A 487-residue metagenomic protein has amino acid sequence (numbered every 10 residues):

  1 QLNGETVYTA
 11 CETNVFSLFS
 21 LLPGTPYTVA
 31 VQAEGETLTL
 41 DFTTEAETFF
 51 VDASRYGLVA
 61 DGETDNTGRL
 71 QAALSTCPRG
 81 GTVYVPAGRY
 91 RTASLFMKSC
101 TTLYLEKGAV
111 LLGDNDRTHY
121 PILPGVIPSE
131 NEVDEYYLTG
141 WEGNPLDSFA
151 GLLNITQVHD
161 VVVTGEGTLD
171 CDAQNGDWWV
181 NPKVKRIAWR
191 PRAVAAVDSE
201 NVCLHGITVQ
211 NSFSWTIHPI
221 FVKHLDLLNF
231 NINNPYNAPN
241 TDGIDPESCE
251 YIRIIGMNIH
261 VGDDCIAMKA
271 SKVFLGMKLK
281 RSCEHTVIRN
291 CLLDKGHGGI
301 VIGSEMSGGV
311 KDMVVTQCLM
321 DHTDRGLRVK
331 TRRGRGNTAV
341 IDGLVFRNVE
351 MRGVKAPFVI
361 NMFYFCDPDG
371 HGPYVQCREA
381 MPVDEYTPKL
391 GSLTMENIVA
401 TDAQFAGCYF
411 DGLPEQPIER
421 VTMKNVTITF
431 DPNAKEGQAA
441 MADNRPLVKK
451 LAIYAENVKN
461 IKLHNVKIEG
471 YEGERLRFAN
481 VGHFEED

Functional and structural regions predicted by a protein language model:
Q1-D487: Extracellular/periplasmic carbohydrate-active domains that bind, remodel, or depolymerize complex polysaccharides
